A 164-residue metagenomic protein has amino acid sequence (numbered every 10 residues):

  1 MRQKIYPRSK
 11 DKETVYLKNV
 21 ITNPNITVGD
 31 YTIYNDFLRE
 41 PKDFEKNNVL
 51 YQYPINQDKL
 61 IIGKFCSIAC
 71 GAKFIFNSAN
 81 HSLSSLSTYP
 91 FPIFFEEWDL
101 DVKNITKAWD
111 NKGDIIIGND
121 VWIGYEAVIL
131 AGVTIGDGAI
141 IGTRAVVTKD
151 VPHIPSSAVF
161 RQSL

Functional and structural regions predicted by a protein language model:
M1-I26, F91: Extended, small-residue-rich solenoid/repeat segments and analogous flexible loops that form exposed scaffolds
Y16, I26, I33-V133: Flexible, glycine/small-residue-enriched loop-and-beta-strand segment within the central core of proteins
Y31, G63-F65, G138-R144: Outer-envelope exported proteins of Gram-negative bacteria
N35, G142, A158-F160: Alpha/beta-hydrolase-fold catalytic nucleophile elbow
E126-A139, A145-T148: Beta-rich strand-turn-strand
V151-L164: Catalytic binding pocket for nucleotide-activated donors in carbohydrate/polymer assembly enzymes
